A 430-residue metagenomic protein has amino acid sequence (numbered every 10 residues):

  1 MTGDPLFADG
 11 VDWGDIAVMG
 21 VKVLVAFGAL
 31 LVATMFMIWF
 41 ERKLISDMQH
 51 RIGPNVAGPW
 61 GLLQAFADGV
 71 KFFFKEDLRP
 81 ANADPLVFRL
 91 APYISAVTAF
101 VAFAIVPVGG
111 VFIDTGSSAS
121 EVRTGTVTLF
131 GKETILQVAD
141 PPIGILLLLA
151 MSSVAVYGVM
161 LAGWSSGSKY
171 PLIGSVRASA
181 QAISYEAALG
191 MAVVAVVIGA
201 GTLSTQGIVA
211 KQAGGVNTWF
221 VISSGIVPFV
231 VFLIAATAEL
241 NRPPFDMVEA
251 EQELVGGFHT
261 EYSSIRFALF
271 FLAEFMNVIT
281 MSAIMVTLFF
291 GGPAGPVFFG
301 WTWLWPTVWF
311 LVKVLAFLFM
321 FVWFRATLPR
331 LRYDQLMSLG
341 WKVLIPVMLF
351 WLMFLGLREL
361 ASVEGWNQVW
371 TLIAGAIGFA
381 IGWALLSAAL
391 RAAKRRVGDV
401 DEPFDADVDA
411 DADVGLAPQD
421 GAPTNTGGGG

Functional and structural regions predicted by a protein language model:
M1-G430: Selective transmembrane helix interface/packing segments
